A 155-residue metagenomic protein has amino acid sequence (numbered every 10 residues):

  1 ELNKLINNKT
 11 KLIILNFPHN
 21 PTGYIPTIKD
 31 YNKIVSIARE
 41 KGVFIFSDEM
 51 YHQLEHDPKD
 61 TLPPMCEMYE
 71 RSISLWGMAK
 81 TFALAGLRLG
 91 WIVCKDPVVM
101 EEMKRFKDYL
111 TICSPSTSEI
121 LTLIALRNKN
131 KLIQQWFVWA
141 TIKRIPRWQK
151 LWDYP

Functional and structural regions predicted by a protein language model:
E1-K9, P21-F44, E49-L84, V98: Active-site pre-lysine segment of PLP-dependent enzymes
I13-I14, N20: Short acidic, glycine-rich surface-loop motifs adjacent to enzyme active sites
I14, I45-S47, I112: Hydrophobic residues in well-ordered beta-strands that form the structural core
N16-F17, C94: Glycine-rich, N-terminal phosphate-binding loop of Rossmann-like dinucleotide-binding domains
M50, A140-T141: Append "Primarily bacterial transcriptional regulators
R71-V138, P146: Conserved core segment of the aminotransferase class I/II
T141-I145, Q149-P155: Cationic, amphipathic, low-complexity alpha-helical segments enriched in hydrophobics plus arginine/proline
